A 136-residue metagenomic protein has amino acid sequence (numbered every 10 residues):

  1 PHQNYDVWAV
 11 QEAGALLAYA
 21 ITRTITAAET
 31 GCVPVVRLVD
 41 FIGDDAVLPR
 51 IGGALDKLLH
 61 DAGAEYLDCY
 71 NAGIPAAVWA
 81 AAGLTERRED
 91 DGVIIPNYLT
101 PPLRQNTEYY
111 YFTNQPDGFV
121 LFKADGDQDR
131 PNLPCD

Functional and structural regions predicted by a protein language model:
H2-Q3, V33: A generic fold-level signal
Q3-A20: Conserved beta-hairpin
E12, I21-D136: Active-site/acyl-donor-binding loops of N-acyltransferases
